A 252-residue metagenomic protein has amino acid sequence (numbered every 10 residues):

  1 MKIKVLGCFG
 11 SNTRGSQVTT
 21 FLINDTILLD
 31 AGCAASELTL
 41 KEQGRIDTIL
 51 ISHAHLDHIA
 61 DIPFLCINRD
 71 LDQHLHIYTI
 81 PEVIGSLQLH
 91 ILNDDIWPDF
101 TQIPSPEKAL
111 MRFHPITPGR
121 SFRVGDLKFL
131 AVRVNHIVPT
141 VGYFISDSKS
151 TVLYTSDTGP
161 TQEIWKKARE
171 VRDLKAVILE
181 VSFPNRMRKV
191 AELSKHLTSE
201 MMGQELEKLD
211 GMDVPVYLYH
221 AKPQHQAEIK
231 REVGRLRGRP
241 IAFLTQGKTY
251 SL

Functional and structural regions predicted by a protein language model:
M1-E42, V141-D157: Conserved beta-strand hairpin/beta-sheet module of binuclear metal-dependent hydrolase folds, prominently
T13, E37, G85-L87, Q224-E228 (+1 more regions): Short, charged/polar "capping" segments at the starts of alpha-helices and the immediately preceding loops
L29-G32, D47-D57, Y78-I80, L153-T158 (+3 more regions): Active-site neighborhood of phospho(di)ester-bond hydrolases with catalytic His/Asp-centered motifs
A35-E82, L174-K175: Active-site metal-binding motif and surrounding structural segment of the metallo-beta-lactamase
L38-Q43, F122-G125, W165-E170, L252: Short amphipathic alpha-helix with an adjacent loop that forms part of the alpha/beta core around
D72, S148-T151, D210-V216: Short, surface-exposed connector motifs at secondary-structure boundaries
V83-T140, S148, G238-S251: Metallo-beta-lactamase
T161-K248: Cap/insert and terminal regions of metallo-dependent hydrolase folds
